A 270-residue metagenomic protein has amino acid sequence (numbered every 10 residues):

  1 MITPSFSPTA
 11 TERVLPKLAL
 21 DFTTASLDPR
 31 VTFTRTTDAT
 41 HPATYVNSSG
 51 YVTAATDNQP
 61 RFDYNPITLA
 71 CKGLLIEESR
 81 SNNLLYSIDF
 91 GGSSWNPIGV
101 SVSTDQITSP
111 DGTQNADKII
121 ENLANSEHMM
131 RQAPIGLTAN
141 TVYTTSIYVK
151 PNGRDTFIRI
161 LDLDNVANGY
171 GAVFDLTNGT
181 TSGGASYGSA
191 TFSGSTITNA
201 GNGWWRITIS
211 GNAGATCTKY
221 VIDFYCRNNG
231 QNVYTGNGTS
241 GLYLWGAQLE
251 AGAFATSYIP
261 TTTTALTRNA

Functional and structural regions predicted by a protein language model:
M1-A270: Extracellular and organelle-lumenal recognition/adhesion modules and their flexible linkers in secreted
